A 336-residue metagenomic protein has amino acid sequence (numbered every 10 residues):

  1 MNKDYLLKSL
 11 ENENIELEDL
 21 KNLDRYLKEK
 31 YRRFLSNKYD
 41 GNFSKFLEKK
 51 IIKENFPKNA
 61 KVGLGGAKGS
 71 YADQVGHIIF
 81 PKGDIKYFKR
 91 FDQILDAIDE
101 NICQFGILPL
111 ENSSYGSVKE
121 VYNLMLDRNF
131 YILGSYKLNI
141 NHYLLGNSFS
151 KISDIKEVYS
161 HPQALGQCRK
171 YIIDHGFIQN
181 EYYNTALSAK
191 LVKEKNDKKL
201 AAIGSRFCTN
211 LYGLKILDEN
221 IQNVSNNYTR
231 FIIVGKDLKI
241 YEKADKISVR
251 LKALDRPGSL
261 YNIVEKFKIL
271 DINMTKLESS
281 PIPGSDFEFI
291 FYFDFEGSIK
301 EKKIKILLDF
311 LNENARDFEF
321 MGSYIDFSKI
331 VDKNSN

Functional and structural regions predicted by a protein language model:
M1-N336: Domain-level signature for soluble enzymes in the chorismate/prephenate branch of the shikimate pathway
